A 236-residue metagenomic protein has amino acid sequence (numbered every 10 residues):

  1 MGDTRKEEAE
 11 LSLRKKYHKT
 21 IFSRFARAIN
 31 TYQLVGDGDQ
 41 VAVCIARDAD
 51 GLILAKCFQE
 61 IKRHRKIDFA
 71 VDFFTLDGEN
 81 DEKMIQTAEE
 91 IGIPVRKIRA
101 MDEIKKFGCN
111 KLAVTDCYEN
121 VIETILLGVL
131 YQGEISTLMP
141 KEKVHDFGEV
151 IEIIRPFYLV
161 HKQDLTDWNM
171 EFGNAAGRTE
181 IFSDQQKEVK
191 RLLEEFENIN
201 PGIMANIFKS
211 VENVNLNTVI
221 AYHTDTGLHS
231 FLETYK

Functional and structural regions predicted by a protein language model:
M1-R47, G51-D72, L76-T87: RNA-binding accessory domains that recognize and position tRNA/RNA substrates
T4, C117-V121, V160-F208: Mid-to-C-terminal catalytic subdomains of enzymes that bind/position adenosyl phosphate moieties or nucleic-acid
A70-D72, P94-R96, E152, A175: Conserved beta-strand segments of alpha/beta enzyme cores
D77-R99, F182: A conserved beta-strand->alpha-helix junction
E89, K105, M170: Anion (oxyanion) recognition and catalysis
R96-Q163, I207, T224-E233: Active-site adenylate/phosphate-handling loop in enzymes that bind or generate adenylated species
I199-K236: Electropositive, surface-exposed helix/loop patches at the edges of structured domains that serve as adaptable
